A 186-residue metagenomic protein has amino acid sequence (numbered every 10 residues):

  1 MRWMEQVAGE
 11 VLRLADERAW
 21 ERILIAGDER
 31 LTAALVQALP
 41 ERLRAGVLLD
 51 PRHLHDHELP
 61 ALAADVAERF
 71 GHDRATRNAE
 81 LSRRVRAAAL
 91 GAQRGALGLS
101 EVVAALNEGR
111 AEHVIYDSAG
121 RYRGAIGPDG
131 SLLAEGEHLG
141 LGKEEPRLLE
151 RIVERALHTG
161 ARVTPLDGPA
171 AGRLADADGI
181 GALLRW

Functional and structural regions predicted by a protein language model:
M1-W186: Terminal alpha-helical anchor/extension segments at protein ends
